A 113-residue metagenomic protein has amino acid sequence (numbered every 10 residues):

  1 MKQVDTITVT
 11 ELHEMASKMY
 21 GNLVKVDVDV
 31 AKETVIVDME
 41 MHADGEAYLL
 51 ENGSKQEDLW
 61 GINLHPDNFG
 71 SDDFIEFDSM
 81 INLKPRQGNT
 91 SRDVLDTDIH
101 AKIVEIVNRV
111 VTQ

Functional and structural regions predicted by a protein language model:
M1-T8, M80-K84: Conserved, charge-rich beta-strand/loop surface module that forms ligand/interface-binding patches within domains
D5-Y48: Negatively charged, low-complexity tracts enriched in Asp/Glu with abundant Ser/Thr
T8-A16, P85-D96: Short histidine-centered catalytic/ligand-binding loop motif
L23-V30, I75-F77, I103, V107: Generic structural hydrophobic/aromatic packing signal, biased to beta-strands
E40-F74: Amphipathic, interaction-prone secondary-structure segments
P66-V94: Intrinsically disordered, low-complexity regulatory segments enriched in Ser/Thr/Pro and charged residues
R92-Q113: Well-ordered alpha/beta subsegment
